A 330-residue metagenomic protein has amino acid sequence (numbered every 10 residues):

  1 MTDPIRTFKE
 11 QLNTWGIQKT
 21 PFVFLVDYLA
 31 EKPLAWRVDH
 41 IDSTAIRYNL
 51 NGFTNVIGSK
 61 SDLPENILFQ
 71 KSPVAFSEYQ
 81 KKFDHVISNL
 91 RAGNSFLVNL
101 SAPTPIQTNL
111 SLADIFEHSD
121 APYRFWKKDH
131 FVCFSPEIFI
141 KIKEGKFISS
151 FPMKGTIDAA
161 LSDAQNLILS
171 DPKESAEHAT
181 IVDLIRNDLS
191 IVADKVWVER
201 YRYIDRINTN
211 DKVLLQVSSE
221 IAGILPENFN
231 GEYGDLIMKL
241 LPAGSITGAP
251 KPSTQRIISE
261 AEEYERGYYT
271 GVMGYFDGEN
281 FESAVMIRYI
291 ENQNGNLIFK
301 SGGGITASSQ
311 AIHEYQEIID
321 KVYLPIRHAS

Functional and structural regions predicted by a protein language model:
M1-S330: Extended alpha-helical targeting/anchoring segments, especially N-terminal organellar/secretory targeting helices
